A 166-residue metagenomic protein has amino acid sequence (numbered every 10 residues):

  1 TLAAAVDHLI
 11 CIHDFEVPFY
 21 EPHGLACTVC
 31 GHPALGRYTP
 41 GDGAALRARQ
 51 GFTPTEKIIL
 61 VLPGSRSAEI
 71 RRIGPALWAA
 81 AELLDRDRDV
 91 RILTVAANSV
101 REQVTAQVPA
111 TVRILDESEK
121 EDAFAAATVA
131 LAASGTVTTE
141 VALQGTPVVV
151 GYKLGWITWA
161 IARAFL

Functional and structural regions predicted by a protein language model:
T1-L166: Nucleotide-activated sugar donor-binding and catalytic core shared by glycosyltransferases and related lipid-linked
